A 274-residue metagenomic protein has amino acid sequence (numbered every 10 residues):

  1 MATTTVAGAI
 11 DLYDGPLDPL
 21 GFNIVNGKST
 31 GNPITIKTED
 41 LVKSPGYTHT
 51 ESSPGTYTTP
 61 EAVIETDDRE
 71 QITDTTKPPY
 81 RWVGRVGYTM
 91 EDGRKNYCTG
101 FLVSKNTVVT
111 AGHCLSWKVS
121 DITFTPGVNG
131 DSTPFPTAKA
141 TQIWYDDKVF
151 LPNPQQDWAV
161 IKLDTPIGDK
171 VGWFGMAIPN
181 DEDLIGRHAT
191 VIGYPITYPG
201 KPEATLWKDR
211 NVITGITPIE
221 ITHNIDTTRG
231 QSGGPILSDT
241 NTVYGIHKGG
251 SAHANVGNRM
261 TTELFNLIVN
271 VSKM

Functional and structural regions predicted by a protein language model:
A2-T99: Protease-domain processing segments flanking chymotrypsin-fold serine proteases, especially trypsin-like
T59-R81, T89-Y97, V103, S116 (+1 more regions): Conserved catalytic-core segment of clan PA serine endopeptidases
R85-T89, G112, H223-I225: Short beta-strand segments that buttress and anchor functional surface loops
T99, K105, D239-T240: Residue-level recognition of short loop/turn positions
N106, T110: Cytochrome P450 catalytic-core helices
A111-S116, R229, G245-H253: Short beta->alpha transition motifs characteristic of CBS
Q155-T227, Q231, N255-V269: Chymotrypsin/trypsin-fold serine protease catalytic domain
D226-H247: Catalytic nucleophile loop of clan PA
